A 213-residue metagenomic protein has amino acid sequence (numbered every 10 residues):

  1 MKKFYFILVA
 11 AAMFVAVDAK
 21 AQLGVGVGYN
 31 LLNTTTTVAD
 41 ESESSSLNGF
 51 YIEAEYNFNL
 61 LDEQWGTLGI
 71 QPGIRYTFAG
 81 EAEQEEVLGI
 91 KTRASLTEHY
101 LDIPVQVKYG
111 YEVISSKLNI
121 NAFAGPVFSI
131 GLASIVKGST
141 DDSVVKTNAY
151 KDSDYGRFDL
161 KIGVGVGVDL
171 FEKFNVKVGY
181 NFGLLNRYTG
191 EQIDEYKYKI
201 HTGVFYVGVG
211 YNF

Functional and structural regions predicted by a protein language model:
F4-F14: Sec-dependent N-terminal signal peptides
A19-N59, K117, G131, T140-D142 (+2 more regions): Short glycine/proline- and aromatic-enriched beta-strand/turn motifs that initiate or cap beta-hairpins
A21, S44-F50, T97-I103, G156-I162 (+1 more regions): Residues that define the transmembrane beta-barrel architecture of outer-membrane proteins
L23-V25, D62-Q64, L68, S115 (+1 more regions): Repeated loop/turn-to-beta-strand initiation elements of outer-membrane beta-barrel proteins
T36-S42, A82-K91, S134-V144, Y188-D194: Outer-membrane beta-barrel translocator domains and adjoining extracellular loop/strand segments of Gram-negative
D40-S44, L60, K91-S95, E112 (+2 more regions): Outer-membrane beta-barrel proteins
E55-K137, T202-F213: Gram-negative (and chloroplast) outer-membrane scaffold detector with strong preference for beta-barrel transmembrane
R75-E83, K151-F213: Predominantly the C-terminal beta-signal and adjacent terminal strand-loop region of outer-membrane beta-barrel
